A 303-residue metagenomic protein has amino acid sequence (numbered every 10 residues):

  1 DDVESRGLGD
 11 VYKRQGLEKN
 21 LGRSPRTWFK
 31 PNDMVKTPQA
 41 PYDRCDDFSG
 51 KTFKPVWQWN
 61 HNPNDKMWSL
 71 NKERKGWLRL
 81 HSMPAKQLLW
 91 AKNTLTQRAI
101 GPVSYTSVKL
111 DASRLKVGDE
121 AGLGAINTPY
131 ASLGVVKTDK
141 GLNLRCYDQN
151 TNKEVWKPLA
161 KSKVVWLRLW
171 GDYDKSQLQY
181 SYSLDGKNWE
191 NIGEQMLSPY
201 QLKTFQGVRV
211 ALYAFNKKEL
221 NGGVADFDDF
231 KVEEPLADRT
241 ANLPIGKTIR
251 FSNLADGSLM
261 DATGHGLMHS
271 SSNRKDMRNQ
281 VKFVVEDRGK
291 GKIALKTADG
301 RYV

Functional and structural regions predicted by a protein language model:
D2-Y12: Single conserved hydrophobic/aromatic residue that forms the stacking wall/gate of nucleotide- or nucleobase-binding
G16, R23-N32, G193-T240: Ligand-recognition surfaces built from glycine- and aromatic
F48, V108, W166-E194, F230: Carbohydrate-binding surfaces in secreted/extracellular proteins
K54-L80: Extracellular glycan-recognition surfaces and repeat-rich motifs
L70-L88, L142-C146: Short carbohydrate-recognition loop motifs
A85-G141: Secretory/extracellular carbohydrate-interaction modules and structurally similar beta-sandwich "look-alikes"
D148-W166: Short, aromatic/His-centered strand-loop micro-motif at the edge of beta-sheets
T240-V303: Lectin-like carbohydrate-binding module/patch detector with strong preference for beta-trefoil
